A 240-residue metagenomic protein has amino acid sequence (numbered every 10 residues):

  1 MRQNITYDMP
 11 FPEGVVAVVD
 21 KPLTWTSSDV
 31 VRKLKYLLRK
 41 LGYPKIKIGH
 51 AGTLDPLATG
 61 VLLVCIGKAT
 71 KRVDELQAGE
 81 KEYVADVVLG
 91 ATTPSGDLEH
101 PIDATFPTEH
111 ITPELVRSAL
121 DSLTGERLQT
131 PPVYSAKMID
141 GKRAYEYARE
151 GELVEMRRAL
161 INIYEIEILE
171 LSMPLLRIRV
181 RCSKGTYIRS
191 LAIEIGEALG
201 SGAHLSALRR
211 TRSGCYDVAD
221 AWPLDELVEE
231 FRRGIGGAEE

Functional and structural regions predicted by a protein language model:
M1-E240: Catalytic/RNA-binding core of pseudouridine synthases
